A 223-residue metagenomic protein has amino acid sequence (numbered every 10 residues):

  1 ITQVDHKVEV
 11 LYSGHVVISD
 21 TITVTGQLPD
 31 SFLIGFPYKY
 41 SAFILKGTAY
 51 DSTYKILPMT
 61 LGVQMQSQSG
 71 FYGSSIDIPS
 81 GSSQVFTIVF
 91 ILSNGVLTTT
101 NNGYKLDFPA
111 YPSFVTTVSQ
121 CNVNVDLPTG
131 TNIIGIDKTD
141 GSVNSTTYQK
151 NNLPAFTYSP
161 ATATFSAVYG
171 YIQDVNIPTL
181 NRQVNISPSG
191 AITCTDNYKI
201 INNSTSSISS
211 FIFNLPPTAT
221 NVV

Functional and structural regions predicted by a protein language model:
I1-V223: Lumenal/extracellular ectodomains and adaptor appendage modules of the eukaryotic vesicle/secretory system
